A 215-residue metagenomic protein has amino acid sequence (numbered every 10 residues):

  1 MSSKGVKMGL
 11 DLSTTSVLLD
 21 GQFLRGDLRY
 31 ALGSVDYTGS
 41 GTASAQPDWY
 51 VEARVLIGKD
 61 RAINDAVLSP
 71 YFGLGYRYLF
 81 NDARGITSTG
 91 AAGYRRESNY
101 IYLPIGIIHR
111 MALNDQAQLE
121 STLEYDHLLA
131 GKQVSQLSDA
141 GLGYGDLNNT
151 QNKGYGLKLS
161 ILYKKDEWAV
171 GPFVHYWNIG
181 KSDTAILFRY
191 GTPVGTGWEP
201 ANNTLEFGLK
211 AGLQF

Functional and structural regions predicted by a protein language model:
M1-G39, E206, G212-Q214: Short glycine/proline- and aromatic-enriched beta-strand/turn motifs that initiate or cap beta-hairpins
M1-S2, V35-Q46, T87-R96, Q133-Q151 (+1 more regions): Extracellular loop and loop/strand-boundary signature of outer-membrane beta-barrel proteins
S2-L10, L32, A45-A53, A66 (+4 more regions): Residues that define the transmembrane beta-barrel architecture of outer-membrane proteins
T15-G21, D60-D65, A112-Q116, K164-W168: Outer-membrane beta-barrel channels and translocator barrels
Q22-L28, A53, A66-L74, L103-I105 (+4 more regions): Transmembrane beta-strands of outer-membrane beta-barrel proteins
L28-D36, L74-D82, M111, L123-G131 (+3 more regions): Transmembrane beta-strands of outer-membrane beta-barrel pores
G33-G106, T196: Outer-membrane pore/translocation modules
S121, L147-F215: Predominantly the C-terminal beta-signal and adjacent terminal strand-loop region of outer-membrane beta-barrel
